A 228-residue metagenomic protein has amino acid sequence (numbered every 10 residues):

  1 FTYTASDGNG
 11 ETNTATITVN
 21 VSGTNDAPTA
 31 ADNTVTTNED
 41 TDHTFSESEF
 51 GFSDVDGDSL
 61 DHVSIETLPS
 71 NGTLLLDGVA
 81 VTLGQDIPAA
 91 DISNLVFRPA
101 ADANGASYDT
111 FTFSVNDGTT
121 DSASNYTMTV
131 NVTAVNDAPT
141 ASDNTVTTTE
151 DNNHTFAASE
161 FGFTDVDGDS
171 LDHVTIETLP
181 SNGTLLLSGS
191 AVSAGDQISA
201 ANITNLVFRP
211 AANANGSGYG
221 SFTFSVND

Functional and structural regions predicted by a protein language model:
F1-N25, T36-T44, S48-N136, T147-T155 (+1 more regions): Acidic, turn/loop-rich segments in luminal/extracellular domains of secretory-pathway and cell-surface proteins
A30-T34, A141-T145: Surface-exposed, proline-enriched loop/turn segments that connect beta strands in immunoglobulin-like
